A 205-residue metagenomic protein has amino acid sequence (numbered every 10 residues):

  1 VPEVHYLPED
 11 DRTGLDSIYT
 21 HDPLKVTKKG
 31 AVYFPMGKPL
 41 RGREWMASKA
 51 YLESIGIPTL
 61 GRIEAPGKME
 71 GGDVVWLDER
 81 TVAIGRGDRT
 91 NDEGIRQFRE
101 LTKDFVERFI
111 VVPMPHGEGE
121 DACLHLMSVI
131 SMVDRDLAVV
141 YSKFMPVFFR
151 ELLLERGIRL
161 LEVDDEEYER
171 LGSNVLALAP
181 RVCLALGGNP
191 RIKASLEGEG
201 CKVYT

Functional and structural regions predicted by a protein language model:
V1-T205: The feature marks the mature, well-folded catalytic cores of soluble enzymes
